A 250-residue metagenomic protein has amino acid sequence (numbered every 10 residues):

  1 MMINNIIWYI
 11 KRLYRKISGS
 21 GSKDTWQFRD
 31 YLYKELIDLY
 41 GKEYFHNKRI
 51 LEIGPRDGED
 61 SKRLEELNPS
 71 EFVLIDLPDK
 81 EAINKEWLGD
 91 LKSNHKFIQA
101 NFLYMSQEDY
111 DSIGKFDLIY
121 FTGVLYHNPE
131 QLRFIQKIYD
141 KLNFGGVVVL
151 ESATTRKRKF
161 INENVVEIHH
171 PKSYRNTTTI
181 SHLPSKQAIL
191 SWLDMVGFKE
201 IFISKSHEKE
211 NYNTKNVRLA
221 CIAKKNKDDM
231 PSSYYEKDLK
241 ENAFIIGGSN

Functional and structural regions predicted by a protein language model:
Q27-H46, R63: Conserved alpha-helix/loop element of class I SAM-dependent methyltransferases that forms part of the SAM/SAH-binding
R56: Conserved glycine-rich SAM-binding loop
E59-Y104: Class I SAM-dependent methyltransferase SAM/SAH-binding core
Y120: A conserved beta-strand element that flanks and buttresses the S-adenosyl-L-methionine
L132-V147: A short glycine-rich, Lys/Arg-flanked "PGG" loop and its adjoining helix->strand segment in the class I
V149-K172: Conserved class I S-adenosyl-L-methionine
K172-Q187: Acceptor-substrate binding/catalytic loop of class I
V196-K199, H207-N250: Core SAM-dependent methyltransferase catalytic element
